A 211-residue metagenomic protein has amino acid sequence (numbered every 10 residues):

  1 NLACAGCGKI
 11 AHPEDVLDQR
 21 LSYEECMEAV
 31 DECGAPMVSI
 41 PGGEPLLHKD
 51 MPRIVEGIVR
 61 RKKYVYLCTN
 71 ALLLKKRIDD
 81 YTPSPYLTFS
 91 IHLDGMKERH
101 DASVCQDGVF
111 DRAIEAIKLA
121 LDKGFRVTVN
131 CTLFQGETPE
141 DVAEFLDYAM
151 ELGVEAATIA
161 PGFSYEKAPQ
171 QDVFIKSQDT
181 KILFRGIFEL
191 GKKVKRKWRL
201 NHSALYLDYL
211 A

Functional and structural regions predicted by a protein language model:
L2-D80, S84-P85: Conserved alpha-helical substructure of the radical SAM core
K9-A11, K97, K167: Short glycine/proline- and charge-enriched loop/turn segments that cap or connect secondary-structure elements
L21, D31, R61, S90-D94 (+2 more regions): Radical SAM enzyme [4Fe-4S]-AdoMet core and its adjacent flexible, acidic and glycine-rich loops/tails across
A71-L72, L93-K97: Short, acidic/turn-prone active-site loops that include or flank metal/cofactor- and phosphate-binding residues
R77, R99-S103: Short, charged, surface-exposed secondary-structure boundary motifs
